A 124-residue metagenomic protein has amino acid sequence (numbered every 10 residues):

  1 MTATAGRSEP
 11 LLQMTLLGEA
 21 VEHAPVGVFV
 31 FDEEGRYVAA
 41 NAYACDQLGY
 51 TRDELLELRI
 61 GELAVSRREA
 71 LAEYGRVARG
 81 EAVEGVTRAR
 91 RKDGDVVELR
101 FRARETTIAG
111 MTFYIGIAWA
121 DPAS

Functional and structural regions predicted by a protein language model:
M1-M14, W119-S124: PAS-associated C-terminal cap
P10-E33, A42: Sensory modules in modular signal-transduction proteins
D32, R91, T107: Short, acidic, Ser/Thr-enriched surface-loop or helix-capping motifs
Y37-V38: Conserved hydrophobic beta-strand signature of PAS-family and PAS-like sensory domains
A44-L55: PAS/PAS-like sensory domain cap-loop motif
R59, S66-D93: Terminal output helix/cap of sensory domains in signal transduction proteins
T87, G94, L99-A103: Compact sensory input modules in signal-transduction proteins
F101-G116, D121: Short loop/turn elements at sensory-signaling interfaces that couple input to output
